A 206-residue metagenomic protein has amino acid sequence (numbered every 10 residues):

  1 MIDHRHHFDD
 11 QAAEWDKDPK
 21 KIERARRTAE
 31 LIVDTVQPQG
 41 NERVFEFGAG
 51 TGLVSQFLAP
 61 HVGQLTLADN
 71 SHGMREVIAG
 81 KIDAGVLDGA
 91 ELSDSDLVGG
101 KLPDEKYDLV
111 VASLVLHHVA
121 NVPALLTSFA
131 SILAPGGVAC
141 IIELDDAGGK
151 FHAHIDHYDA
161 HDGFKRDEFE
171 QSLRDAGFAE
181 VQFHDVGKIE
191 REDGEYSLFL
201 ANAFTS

Functional and structural regions predicted by a protein language model:
M1-Q39, L53-V54, V77, A84-G85: Conserved class I S-adenosyl-L-methionine
I2-D3, H7, D16-I22, C140-N202: C-terminal alpha-helical "lid/dimerization" subdomain adjacent to the S-adenosyl-L-methionine
V33, Q56-A59, L126, A130: A structural alpha-helix within SAM-dependent methyltransferase catalytic domains
E42, G63, D108: Conserved acidic residues
F45-G100: Class I SAM-dependent methyltransferase SAM/SAH-binding core
V98-V110: A short acidic, Gly/Pro-enriched loop at the edge of an enzyme's catalytic core that lines a small-molecule cofactor
D108-N121: A short SAM/SAH-binding and catalytic strip from SAM-dependent methyltransferases
P123-V138: A short glycine-rich, Lys/Arg-flanked "PGG" loop and its adjoining helix->strand segment in the class I
